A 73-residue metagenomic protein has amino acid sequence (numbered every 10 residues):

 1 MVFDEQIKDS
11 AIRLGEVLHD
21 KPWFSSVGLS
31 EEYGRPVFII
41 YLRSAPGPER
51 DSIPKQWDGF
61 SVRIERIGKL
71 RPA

Functional and structural regions predicted by a protein language model:
M1-A73: Terminal presequence/propeptide segments associated with secretion/organelle targeting and zymogen/polyprotein
